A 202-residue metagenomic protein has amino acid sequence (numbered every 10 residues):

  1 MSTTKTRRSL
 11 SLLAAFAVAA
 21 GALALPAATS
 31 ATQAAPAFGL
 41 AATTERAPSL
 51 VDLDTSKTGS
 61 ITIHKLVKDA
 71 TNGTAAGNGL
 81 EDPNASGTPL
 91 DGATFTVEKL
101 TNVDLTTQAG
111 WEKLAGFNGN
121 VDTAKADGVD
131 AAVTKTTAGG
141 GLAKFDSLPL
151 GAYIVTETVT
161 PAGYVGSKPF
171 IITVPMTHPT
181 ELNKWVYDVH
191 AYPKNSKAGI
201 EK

Functional and structural regions predicted by a protein language model:
S2-K202: Solvent-exposed loop/turn and edge beta-strand elements of beta-rich ligand-binding domains
